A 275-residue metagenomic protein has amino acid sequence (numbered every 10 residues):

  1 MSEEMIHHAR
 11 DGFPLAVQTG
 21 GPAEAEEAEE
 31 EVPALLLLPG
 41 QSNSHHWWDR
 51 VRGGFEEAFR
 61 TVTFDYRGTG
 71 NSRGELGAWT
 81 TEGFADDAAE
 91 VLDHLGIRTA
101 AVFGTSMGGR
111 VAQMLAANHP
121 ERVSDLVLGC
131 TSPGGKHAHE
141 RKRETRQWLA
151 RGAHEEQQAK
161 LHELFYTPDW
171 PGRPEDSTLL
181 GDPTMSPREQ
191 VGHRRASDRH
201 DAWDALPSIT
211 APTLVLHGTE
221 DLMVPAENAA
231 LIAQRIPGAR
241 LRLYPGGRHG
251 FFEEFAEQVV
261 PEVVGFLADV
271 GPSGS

Functional and structural regions predicted by a protein language model:
A9-R73: Conserved HGGG/HGGXW glycine-rich cap/lid loop of the alpha/beta-hydrolase fold
Q18, G53, V62-F103: Active-site loop/oxyanion-hole signature of alpha/beta-hydrolase fold enzymes
G104, G108, A112: Gly/Ala-rich beta-loop-alpha elbow adjacent to hydrolase catalytic centers
Q113, A117-N118, S124-G152: Flexible "cap/lid" loop of the alpha/beta hydrolase fold
H137, E156-A205: Conserved alpha/beta-hydrolase catalytic His-Asp/Glu region
I209, V215-H217: Short beta-strand/loop motif that positions the catalytic acidic residue of the alpha/beta-hydrolase fold
E220-V224: Acidic catalytic loop of the alpha/beta-hydrolase fold
G247-V260: Catalytic histidine-centered segment of alpha/beta-hydrolase-like enzymes
